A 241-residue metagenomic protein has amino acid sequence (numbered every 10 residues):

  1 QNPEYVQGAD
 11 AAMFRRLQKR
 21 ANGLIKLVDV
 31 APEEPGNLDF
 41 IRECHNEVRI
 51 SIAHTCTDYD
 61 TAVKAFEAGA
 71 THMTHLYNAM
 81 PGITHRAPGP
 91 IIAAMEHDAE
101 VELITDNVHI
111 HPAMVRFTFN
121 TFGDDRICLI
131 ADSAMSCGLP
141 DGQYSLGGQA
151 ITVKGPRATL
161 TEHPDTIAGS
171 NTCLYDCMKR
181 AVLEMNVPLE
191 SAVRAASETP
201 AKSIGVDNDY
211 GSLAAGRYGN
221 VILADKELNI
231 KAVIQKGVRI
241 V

Functional and structural regions predicted by a protein language model:
Q1-P88, G138, G237: Histidine/acidic-residue-rich, glycine-tolerant segments that coordinate divalent metal ions
Q7-A11, E34-L38, Y59, T84-P88 (+6 more regions): Electropositive phosphate-/nucleotide-binding environments in soluble metabolic enzymes
I25, H75-Y77, H97-T105: Short, basic, glycine/proline-bearing loop/turn elements
E33-P35, S51-T55, I104-R116, N120-T121 (+2 more regions): Active-site glycine- and acidic-residue-rich loops that bind and position anionic ligands or nucleotide-like cofactors
E43-N46, F66-A68, F117-F122, Y144-L146: Short, solvent-exposed amphipathic alpha-helical segments in soluble enzyme and RNA/protein-processing domains
P90-L103, F119-R217, V221-A224: His/Asp/Glu-enriched, well-ordered alpha-helical/loop segment that forms or immediately abuts the divalent-metal
A232-V241: Short, compositionally biased
